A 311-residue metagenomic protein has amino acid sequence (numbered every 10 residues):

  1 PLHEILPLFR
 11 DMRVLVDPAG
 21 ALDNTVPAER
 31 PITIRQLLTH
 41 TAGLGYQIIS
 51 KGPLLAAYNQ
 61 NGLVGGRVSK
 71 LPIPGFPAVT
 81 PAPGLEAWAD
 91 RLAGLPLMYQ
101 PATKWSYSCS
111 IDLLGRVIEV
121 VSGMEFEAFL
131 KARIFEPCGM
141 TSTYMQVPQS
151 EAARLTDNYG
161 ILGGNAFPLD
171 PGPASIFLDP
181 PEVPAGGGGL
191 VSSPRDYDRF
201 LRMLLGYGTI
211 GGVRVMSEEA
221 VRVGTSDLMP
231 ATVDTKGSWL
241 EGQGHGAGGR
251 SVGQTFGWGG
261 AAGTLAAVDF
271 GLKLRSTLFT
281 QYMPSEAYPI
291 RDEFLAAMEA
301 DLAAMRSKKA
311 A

Functional and structural regions predicted by a protein language model:
P1-S106, F167-D170: Active-site-proximal loop and beta-strand segments within enzyme catalytic domains
H3, T39, I118-E119, F135: Residue-level preference for well-ordered alpha-helical positions
L8, P137-C138: Hydrophobic residues in alpha-helical membrane-spanning segments
I49, A57-N59, K70, E86 (+6 more regions): Catalytic loop of the DD-peptidase/beta-lactamase superfamily, centered on the K-T-G motif and neighboring
Q146-P148: Outer-membrane beta-barrel and related beta-rich outer-membrane complex signature in Gram-negative bacteria
